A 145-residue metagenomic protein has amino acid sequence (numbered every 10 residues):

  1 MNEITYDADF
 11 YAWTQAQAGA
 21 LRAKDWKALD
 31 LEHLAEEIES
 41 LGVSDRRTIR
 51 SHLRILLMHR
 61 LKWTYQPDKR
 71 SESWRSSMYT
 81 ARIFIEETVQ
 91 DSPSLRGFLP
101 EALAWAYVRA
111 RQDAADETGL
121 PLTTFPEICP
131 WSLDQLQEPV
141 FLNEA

Functional and structural regions predicted by a protein language model:
M1-A145: Surface/interface-facing alpha-helical segments and adjacent flexible terminal/loop regions used for partner/assembly
